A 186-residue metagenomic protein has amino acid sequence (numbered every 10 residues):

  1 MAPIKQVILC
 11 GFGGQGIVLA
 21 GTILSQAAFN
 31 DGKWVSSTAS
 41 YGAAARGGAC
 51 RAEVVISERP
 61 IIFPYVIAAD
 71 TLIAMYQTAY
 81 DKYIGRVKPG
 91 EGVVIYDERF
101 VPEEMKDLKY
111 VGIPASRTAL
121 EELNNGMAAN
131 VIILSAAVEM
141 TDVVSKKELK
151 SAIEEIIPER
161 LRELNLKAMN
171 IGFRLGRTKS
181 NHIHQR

Functional and structural regions predicted by a protein language model:
M1-R186: Active-site cofactor/cluster-binding pocket
